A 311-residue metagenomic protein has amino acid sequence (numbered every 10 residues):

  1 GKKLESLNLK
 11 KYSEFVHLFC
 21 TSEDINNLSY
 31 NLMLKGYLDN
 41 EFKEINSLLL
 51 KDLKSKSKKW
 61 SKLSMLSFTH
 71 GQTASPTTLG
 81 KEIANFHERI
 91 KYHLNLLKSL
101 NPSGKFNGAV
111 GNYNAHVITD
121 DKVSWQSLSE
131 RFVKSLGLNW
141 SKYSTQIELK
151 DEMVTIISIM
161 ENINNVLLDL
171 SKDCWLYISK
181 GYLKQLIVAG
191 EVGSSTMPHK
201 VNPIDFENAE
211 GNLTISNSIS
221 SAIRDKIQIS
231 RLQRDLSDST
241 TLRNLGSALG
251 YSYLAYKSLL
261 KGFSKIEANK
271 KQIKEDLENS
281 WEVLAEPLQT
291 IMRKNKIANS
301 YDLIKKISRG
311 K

Functional and structural regions predicted by a protein language model:
G1-Y113, D120-S135, G193-S194, I204-N208 (+3 more regions): A helix-coil-helix interface module used to build multimeric assemblies and to scaffold catalytic/cofactor sites
K3, Y37, D52, K56 (+13 more regions): Generic, well-ordered alpha-helical scaffold segments in large soluble proteins
S22, V117-D120, V133-S135, W140-I147 (+3 more regions): A structural signal for small-residue-enriched, beta-sheet-centric alpha/beta enzyme cores and oligomeric scaffold folds
I25, H70-K81, H116-V123, Y143-V154 (+6 more regions): Alpha-helix capping and helix-loop boundary segments enriched in small/acidic/polar residues
F42-I45, L49, L79-F86, H93 (+7 more regions): Amphipathic alpha-helix face/heptad-repeat signature
K58-S61, K98, P102, W175 (+3 more regions): Alpha-helical coiled-coil oligomerization motifs
H93, L97, N139, T145-R231: Glycine-rich anion/phosphate-binding loop at the beta-strand->alpha-helix junction
V192-K311: Catalytic-core signal marking the mid-to-C-terminal active-site face
